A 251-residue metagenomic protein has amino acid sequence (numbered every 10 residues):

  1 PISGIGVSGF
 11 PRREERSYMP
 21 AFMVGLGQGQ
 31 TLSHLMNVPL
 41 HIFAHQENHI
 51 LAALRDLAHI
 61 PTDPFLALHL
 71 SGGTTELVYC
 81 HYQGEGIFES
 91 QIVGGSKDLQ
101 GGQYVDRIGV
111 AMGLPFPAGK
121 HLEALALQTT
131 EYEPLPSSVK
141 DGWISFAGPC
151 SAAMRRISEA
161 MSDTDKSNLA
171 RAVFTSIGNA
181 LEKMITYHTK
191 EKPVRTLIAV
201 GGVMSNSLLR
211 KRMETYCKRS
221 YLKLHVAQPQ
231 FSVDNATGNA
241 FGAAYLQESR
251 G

Functional and structural regions predicted by a protein language model:
P1-G27: Short beta-strand-loop/turn "lid" adjacent to the catalytic site in phosphate-handling enzymes
G4-G6, A21, F65-H69, I198: Short glycine-aspartate micro-motif
V38, I42-L66, F241-A243: Conserved phosphate-binding catalytic cores of ATP/NTP-utilizing and phosphoryl-transfer enzymes
H49-A52, A227-G251: Glycine-rich phosphate-binding/hydrolytic loop that grips phosphoryl groups
P61-D63, L68-S71, E76-T164, Y245 (+1 more regions): A short helix-loop
D141-A147, S151-I198: Adenine-nucleotide phosphate-binding core of ATP-dependent small-molecule kinases
V194-M213: Glycine-rich phosphate-binding loops at beta-strand->alpha-helix junctions
L197, E214-N239: Conserved phosphate-binding/catalytic loops in two-lobed NTP-binding clefts
